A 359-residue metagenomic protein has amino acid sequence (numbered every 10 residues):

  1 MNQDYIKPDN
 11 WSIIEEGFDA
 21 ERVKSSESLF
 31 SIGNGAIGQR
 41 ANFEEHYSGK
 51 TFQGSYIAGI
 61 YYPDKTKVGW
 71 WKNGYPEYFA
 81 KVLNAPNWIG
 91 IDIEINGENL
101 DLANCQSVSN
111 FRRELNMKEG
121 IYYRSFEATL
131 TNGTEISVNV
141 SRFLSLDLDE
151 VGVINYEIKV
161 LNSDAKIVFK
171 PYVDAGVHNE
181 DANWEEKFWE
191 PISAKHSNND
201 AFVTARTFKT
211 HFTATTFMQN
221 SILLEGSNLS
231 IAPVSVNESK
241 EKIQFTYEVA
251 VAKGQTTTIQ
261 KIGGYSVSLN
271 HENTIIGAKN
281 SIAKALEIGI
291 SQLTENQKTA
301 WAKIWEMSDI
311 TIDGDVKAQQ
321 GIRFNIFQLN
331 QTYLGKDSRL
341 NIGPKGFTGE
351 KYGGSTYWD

Functional and structural regions predicted by a protein language model:
N2-F324, Q331, K336: Beta-sandwich/jelly-roll carbohydrate-recognition scaffolds of carbohydrate-active enzymes
G152, W358-D359: Glycine-rich, often proline-containing surface loops adjacent to acidic residues and nearby aromatics that form
A302, L329-W358: Long, K/E/R/D-enriched contiguous segments that form extended
